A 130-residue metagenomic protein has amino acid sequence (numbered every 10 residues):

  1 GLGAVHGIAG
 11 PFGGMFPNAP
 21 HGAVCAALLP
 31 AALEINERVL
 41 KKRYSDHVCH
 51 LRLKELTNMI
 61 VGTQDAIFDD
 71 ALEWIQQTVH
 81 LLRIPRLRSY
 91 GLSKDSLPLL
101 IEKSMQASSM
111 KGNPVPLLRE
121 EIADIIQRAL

Functional and structural regions predicted by a protein language model:
G1-G22, A107-G112: Glycine-rich phosphate/pyrophosphate-binding beta-alpha loops
A4, I8, V24-L28, R52 (+4 more regions): Residue-level detector of well-ordered alpha-helical segments, enriched for hydrophobic/aromatic packing positions
G10, P30-E34, N58, E102 (+1 more regions): Generic alpha-helical structural context detector
G14, N18, I35-V39, Q77 (+3 more regions): Amphipathic alpha-helical interaction surfaces
A23-S96: Gly/Pro-rich interdomain helix-loop hinge
K94-L130: Short, amphipathic C-terminal "tail helix"
